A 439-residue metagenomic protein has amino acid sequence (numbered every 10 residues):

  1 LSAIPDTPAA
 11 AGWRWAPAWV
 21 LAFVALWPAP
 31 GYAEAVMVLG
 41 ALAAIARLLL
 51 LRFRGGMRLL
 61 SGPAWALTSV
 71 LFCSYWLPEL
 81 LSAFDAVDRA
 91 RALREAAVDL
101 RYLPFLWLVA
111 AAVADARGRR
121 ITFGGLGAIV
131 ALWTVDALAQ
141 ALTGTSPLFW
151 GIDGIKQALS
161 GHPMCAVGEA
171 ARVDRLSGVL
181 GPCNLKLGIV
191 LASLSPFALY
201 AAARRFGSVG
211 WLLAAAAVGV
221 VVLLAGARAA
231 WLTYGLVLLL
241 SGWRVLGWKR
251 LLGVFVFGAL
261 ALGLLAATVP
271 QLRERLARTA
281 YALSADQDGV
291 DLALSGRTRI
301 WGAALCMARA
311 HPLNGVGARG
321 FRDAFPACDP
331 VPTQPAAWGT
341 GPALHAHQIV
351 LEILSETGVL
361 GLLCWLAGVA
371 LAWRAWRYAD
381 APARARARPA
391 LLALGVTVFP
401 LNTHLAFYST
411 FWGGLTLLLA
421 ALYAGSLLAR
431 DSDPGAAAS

Functional and structural regions predicted by a protein language model:
L1-R94, A111-G124, A128, D153-G154 (+4 more regions): Transmembrane signal-anchor hairpin modules in multi-pass inner-membrane enzymes, especially those that act on
W19-L21, A43, P104, R120-L246 (+6 more regions): Alpha-helical transmembrane segments of multi-pass inner-membrane proteins
P30-L50, A96-W107, K186-S195, W231-L239 (+2 more regions): Membrane-embedded alpha-helical segments of multi-pass membrane proteins, especially the transmembrane helices
L39-R47, L238, W365-L371, A390-N402 (+1 more regions): Transmembrane alpha-helices of multi-pass inner-membrane enzymes
A90-R94, G181-L185, A225-A230, A343-Q348 (+1 more regions): Membrane-interface catalytic loops of GT-C/OST-like multi-pass glycosylation enzymes that act
A128, E356-T397: Hydrophobic transmembrane alpha-helices and their immediate junctions
V135, A139-G144, L224-A225, G242-A293 (+3 more regions): A membrane-periplasm/extracellular boundary helix in multi-pass inner-membrane enzymes that assemble envelope glycans
D288-G302, N314-T357: Long extracytoplasmic/lumenal interhelical loops at the membrane interface of multi-pass membrane proteins
